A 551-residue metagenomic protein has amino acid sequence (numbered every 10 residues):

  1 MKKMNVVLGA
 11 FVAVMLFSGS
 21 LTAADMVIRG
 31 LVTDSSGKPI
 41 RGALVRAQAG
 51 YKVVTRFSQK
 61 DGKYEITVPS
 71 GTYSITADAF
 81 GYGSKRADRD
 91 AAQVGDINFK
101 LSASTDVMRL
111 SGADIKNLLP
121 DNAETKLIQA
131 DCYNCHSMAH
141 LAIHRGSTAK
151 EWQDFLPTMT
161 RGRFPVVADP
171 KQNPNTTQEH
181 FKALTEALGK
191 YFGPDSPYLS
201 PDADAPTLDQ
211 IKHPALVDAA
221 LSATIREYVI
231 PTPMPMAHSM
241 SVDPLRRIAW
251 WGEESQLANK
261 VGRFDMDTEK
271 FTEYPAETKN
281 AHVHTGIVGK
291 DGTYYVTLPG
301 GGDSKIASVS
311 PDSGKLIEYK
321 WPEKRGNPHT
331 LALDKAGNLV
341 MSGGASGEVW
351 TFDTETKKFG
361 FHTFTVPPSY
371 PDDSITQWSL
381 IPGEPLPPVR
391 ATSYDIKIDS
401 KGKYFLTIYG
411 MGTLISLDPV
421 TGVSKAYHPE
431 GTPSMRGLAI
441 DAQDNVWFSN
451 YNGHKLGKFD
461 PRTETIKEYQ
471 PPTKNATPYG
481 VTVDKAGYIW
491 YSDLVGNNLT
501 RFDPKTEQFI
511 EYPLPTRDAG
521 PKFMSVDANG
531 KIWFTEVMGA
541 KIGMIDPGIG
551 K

Functional and structural regions predicted by a protein language model:
R29-R41: Structural motif
K38-R41, E65-S74, F80: Short Pro-Gly-centered beta-turn/loop motif in secreted/extracellular proteins
G50-T67: Short, acidic Ser/Thr/Gly-rich low-complexity loop/linker segments typical of extracellular and cell-surface proteins
G50-Y51, S74-D88: A short, solvent-exposed loop/turn motif at the edges and junctions of modular extracellular/periplasmic domains
I128-A139, L184, L188: The canonical Cys-X-X-Cys-His
P233-R246, K279-K290, K324-A336, P368-S400 (+3 more regions): Beta-rich, blade/repeat-based domains predominating in secreted/periplasmic proteins but also intracellular
A249-Q256, Y294-G302, L339-A345, V389 (+4 more regions): Conserved beta-strand positions in repeat-built beta-propeller and related beta-rich domains
A519-K551: Blade-level signature of beta-propeller repeat domains, shared across WD40, Kelch, NHL, RCC1 and BNR/Asp-box propellers
